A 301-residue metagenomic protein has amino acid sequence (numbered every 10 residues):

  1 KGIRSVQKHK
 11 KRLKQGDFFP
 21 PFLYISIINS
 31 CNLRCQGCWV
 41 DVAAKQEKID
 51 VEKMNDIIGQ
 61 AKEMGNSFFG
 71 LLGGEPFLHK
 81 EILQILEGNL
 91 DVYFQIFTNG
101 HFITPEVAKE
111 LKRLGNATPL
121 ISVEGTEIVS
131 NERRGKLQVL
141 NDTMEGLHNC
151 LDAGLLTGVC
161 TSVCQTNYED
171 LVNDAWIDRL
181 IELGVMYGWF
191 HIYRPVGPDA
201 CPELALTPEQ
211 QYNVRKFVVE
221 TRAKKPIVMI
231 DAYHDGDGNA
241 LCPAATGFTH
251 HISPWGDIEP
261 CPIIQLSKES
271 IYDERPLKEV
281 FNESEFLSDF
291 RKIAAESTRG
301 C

Functional and structural regions predicted by a protein language model:
K1-K45, G59-K62, L277: N-terminal pre-core extensions flanking Radical SAM catalytic domains
L23, T246-F248: Short loop/turn microsegments at loop-to-beta-strand junctions
C31, C35-C38, C242, G256 (+2 more regions): Short cysteine clusters
V40-I49, Q265-E269: Iron-sulfur (Fe-S) cluster-binding segments and ferredoxin-like electron-carrier domains, especially [2Fe-2S]
M54-L71, F77-H191: Radical SAM/AdoMet-radical enzyme domain recognition
E132-A245, P254-E259, I263-Y272: Radical SAM enzyme [4Fe-4S]-AdoMet core and its adjacent flexible, acidic and glycine-rich loops/tails across
I258, I263-C301: Flexible mid-to-C-terminal extensions adjoining Fe-S/redox cofactors in radical SAM and related proteins
